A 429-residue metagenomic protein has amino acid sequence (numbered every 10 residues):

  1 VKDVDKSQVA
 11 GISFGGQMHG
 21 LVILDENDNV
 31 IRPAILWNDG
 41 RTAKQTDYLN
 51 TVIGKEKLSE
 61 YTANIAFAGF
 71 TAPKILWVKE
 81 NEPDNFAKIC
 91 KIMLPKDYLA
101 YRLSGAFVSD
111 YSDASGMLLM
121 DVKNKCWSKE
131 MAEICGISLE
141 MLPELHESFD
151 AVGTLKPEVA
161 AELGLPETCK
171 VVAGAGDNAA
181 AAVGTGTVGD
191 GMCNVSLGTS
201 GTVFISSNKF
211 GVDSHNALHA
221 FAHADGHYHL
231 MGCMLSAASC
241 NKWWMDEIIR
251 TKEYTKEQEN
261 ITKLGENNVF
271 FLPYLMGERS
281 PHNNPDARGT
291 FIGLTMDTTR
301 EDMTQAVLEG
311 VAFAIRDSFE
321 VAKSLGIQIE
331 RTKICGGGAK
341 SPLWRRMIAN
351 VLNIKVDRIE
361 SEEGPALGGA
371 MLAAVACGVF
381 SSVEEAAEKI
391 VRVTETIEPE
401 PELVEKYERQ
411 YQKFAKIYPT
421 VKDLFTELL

Functional and structural regions predicted by a protein language model:
V1-W37, I65-T71, A100-D121, E144-E147 (+1 more regions): Short beta-strand-loop/turn "lid" adjacent to the catalytic site in phosphate-handling enzymes
K6, A43, N50-F67, P73-V108 (+3 more regions): Active-site core segments that coordinate phosphate-bearing ligands/cofactors across diverse enzyme families
Q17-H19, Q45, N178: Glutamine-centric residue-chemistry signal
C135-E147: A conserved helix-loop-beta module that forms one wall/lid of the active-site cleft in ATP-utilizing catalytic domains
